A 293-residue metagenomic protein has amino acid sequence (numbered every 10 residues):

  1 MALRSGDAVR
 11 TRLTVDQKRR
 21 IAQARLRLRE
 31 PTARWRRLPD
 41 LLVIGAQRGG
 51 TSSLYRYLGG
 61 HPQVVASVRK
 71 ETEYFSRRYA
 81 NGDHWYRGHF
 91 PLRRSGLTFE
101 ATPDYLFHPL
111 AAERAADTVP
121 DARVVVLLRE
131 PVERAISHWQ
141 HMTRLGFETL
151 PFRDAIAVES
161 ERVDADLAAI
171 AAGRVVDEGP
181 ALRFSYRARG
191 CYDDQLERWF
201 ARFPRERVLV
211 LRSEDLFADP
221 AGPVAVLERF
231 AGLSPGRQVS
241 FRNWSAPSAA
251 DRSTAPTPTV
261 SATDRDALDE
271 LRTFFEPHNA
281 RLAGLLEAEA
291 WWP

Functional and structural regions predicted by a protein language model:
M1-F107, D117-A122, L127-A165, G173-V176: PAPS-dependent sulfotransferase catalytic core
R4, E197-R281, E287-P293: The conserved 3'-phosphoadenosine-5'-phosphosulfate
A33-W35, S95, A171-A181, P256-D266: Short glycine/proline-rich turn/loop motifs
R36, E71, E100, A181-F184 (+3 more regions): Residue-level detector of alpha-helix boundaries and kinks
R36-R37, I44-Q47, F75, D104-H108 (+5 more regions): Aromatic-acidic/polar surface patches that form glycan- and anion
G50-T51, F99, A115, V124 (+6 more regions): Generic structural signal for small/hydrophobic residues in well-ordered secondary structure, especially within
A80-L92, E148-A225, R272-T273, A280: PAPS-dependent sulfotransferase catalytic domain
L110-R114: A short acidic, amphipathic alpha-helical/loop segment
